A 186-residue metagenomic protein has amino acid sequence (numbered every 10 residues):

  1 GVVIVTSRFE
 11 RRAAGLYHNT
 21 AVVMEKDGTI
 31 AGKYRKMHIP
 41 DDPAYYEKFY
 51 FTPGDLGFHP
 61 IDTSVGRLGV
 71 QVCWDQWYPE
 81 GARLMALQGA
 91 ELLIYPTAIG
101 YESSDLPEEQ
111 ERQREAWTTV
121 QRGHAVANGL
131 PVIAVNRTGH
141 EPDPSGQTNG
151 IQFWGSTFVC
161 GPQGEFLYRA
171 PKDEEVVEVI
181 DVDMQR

Functional and structural regions predicted by a protein language model:
G1-V5, C73-V177: CN hydrolase (nitrilase-like) catalytic-core segments centered on the catalytic cysteine and neighboring Lys/Glu
I4-S7, R11-R12: Flexible, acidic active-site loops/lids enriched in D/E/S/T/G that coordinate Mg2+ and/or position polar
S7, T20, K33, R169-P171 (+1 more regions): Residue-level detector of high-confidence beta-strand sites
R11-L16, T148-Q152: Short loop/turn motifs at secondary-structure junctions and domain boundaries
R12-G123: Active-site catalytic loop in hydrolytic enzyme cores
V22-M24, F158, E178-I180: Conserved hydrophobic/aromatic positions in well-ordered beta-strands
Q185-R186: A short C-terminal boundary segment appended to hydrolase-like catalytic domains
